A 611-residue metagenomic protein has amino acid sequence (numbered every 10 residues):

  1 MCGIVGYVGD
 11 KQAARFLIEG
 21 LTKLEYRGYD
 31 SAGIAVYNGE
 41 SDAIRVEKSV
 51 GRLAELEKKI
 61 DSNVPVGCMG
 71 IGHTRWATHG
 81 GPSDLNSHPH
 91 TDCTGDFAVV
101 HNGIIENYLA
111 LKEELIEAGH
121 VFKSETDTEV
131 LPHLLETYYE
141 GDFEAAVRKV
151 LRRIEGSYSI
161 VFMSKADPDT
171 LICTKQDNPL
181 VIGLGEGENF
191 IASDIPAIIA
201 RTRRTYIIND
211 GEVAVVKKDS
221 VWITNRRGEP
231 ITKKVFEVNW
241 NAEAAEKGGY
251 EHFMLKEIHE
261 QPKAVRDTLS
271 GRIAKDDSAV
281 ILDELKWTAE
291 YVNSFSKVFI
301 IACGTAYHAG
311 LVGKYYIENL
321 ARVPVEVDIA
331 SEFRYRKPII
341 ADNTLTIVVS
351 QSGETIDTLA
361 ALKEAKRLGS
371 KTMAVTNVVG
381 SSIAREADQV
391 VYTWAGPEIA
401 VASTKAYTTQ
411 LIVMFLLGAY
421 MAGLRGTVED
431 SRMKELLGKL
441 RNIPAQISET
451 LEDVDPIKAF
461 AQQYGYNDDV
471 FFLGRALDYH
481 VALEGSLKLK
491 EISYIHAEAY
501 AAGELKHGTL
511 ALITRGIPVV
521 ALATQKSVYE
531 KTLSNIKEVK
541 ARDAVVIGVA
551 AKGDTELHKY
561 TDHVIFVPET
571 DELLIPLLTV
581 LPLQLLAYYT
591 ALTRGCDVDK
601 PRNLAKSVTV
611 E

Functional and structural regions predicted by a protein language model:
M1-E251, E260-S296, Y335, D430 (+4 more regions): Conserved short alpha-helical segments that host acidic/polar catalytic motifs at enzyme active sites
C68, G72-L85, D276-A289, G313-V349 (+1 more regions): Glycine-rich oxoanion-binding loops at beta->alpha junctions
P89-T91, M163, I172-C173, T205-Y206 (+13 more regions): Replace "in large, NTP-powered and nucleic-acid-processing enzymes" with "in large, NTP-powered factors and other
I154-E188, F460, G465-E491, V528 (+1 more regions): Acidic/histidine-rich
Q261-V265, L269-F299, V379, Q389-P518 (+1 more regions): Active-site phosphate/pyrophosphate-binding segments
N293-N442, T524-I565, L586, R594: Glycine-rich phosphate-binding loops that contact phosphosugars or nucleotide phosphates
V545, H558-Y560, T570-E611: Generic C-terminus detector
